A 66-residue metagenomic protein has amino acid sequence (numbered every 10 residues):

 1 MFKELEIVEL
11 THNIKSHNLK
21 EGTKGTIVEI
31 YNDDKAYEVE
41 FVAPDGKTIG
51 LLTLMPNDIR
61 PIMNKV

Functional and structural regions predicted by a protein language model:
F2-K65: Basic/aromatic-rich interaction segments and small domains that mediate binding to polyanionic partners
